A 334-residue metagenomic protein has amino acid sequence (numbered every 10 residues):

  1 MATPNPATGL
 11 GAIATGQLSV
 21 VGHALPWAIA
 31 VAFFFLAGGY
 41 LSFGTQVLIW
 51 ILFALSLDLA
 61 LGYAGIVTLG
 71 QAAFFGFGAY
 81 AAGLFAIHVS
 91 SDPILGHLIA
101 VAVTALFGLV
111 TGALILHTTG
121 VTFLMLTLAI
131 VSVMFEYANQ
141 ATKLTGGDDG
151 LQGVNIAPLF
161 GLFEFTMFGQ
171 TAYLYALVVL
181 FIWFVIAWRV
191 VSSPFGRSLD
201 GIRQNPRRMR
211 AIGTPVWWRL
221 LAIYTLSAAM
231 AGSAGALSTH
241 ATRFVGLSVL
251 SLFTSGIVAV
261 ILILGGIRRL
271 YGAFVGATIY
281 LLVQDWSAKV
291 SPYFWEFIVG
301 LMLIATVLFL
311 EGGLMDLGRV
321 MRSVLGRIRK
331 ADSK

Functional and structural regions predicted by a protein language model:
M1-K334: Transmembrane alpha-helices and adjacent helix-loop boundaries
